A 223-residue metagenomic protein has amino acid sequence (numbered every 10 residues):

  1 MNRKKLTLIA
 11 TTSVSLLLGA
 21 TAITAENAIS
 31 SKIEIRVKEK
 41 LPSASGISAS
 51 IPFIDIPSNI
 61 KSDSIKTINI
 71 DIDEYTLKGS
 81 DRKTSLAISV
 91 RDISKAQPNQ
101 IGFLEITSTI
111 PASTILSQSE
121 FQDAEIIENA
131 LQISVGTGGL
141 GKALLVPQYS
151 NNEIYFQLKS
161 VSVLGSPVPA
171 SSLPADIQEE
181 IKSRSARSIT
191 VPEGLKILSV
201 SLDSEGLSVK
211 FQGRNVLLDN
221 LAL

Functional and structural regions predicted by a protein language model:
M1-K61, L218-L223: Hydrophobic membrane-targeting and insertion signals
S13-I29, S45, L77-T109, A143-L164: N-terminal short leaders/motifs
V37, L41, F53-D55, E74-T76 (+7 more regions): Beta-strand elements of well-folded, non-transmembrane domains
A44-G138: N-terminal beta-strand/beta-hairpin edge segment
S62-S64, I127-A130, Y149-E153, L202-G206: Short, solvent-exposed coil/turn segments at beta-strand boundaries
F121-I126, V146-Q148, L198-V200: Short, exposed beta-strand/loop patches in secreted or surface proteins that constitute
I127-A130, E153-E193, S199: Extended amphipathic ligand-handling, pore-lining, and cofactor/metal-binding catalytic surfaces
K182-L223: Extracytoplasmic/luminal low-complexity segments enriched in Pro/Gly and acidic/polar residues that act as flexible
